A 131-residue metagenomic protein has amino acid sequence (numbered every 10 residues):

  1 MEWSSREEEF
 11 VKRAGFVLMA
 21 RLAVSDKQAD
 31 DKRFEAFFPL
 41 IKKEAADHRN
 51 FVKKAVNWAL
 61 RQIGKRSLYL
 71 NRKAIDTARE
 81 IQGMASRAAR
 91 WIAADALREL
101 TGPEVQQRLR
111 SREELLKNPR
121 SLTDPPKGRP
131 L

Functional and structural regions predicted by a protein language model:
M1-L131: Alpha-helical scaffold domains
